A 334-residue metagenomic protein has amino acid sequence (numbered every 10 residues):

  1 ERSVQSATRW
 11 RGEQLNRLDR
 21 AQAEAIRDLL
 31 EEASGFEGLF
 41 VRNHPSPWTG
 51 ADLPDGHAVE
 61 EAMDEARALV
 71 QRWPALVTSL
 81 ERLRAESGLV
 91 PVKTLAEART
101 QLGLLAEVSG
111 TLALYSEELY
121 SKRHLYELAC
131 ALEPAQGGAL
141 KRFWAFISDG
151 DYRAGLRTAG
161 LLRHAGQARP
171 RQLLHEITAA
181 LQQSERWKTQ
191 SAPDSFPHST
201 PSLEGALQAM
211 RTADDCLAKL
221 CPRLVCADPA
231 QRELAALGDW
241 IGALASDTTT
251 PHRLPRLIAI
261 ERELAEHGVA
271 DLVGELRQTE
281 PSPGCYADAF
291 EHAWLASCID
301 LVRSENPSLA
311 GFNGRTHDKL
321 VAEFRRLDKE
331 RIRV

Functional and structural regions predicted by a protein language model:
E1-V334: Charged C-terminal transducer/switch regions of large nucleotide-driven machines
